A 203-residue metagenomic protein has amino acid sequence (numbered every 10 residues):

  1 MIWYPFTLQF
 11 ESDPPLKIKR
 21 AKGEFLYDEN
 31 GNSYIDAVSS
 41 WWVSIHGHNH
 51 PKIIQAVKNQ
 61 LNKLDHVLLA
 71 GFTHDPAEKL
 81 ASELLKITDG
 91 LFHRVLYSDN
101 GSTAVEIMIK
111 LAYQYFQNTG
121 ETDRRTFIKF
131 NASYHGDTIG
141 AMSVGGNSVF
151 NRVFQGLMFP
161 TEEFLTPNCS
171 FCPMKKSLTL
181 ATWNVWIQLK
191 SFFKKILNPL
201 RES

Functional and structural regions predicted by a protein language model:
M1-F25, S39, K63: Active-site-adjacent loop/helix segments that line or gate small-molecule/cofactor pockets in enzymes
F6, S33-T122, T126-I128, H135-G136: Glycine-rich loop-to-alpha-helix module at the N-terminal edge of alpha/beta enzyme cores
P14, K22-G23, S33, R94 (+2 more regions): A generic secondary-structure signal marking the coil-to-beta-strand transition
L16-R20, G47, P51, H74 (+4 more regions): Electropositive phosphate-/nucleotide-binding environments in soluble metabolic enzymes
K17-K19, I87-G90, T119-E121, F154-L157 (+1 more regions): Solvent-exposed alpha-helices and their adjacent loops that cap or buttress functional pockets in soluble metabolic
G23-F25, R94, T126, L178: Conserved beta-strand and immediately adjacent loop positions that scaffold enzyme active sites
D28-E29: Short, acidic, Ser/Thr-enriched surface-loop or helix-capping motifs
S133-E202: PLP-dependent aminotransferase-class I/II
